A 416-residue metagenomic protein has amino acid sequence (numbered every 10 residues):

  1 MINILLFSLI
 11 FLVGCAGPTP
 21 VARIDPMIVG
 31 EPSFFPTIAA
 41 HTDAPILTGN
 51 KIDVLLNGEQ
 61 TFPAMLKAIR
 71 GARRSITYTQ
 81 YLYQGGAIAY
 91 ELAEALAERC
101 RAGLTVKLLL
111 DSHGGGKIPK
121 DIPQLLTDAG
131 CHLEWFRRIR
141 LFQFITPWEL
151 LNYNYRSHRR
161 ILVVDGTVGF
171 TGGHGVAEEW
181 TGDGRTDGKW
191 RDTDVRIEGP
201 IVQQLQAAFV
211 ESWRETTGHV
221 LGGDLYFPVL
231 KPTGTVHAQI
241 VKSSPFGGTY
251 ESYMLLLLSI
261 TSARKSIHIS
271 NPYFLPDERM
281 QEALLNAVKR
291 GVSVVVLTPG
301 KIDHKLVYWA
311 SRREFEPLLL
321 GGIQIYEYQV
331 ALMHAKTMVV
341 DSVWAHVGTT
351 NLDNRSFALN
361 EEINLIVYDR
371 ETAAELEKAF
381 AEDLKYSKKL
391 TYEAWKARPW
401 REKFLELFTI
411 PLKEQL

Functional and structural regions predicted by a protein language model:
M1-F7: Sec-dependent signal peptide recognition, specifically the positively charged N-region followed immediately by
F7, G14-L416: Charged, low-complexity intrinsically disordered terminal segments
